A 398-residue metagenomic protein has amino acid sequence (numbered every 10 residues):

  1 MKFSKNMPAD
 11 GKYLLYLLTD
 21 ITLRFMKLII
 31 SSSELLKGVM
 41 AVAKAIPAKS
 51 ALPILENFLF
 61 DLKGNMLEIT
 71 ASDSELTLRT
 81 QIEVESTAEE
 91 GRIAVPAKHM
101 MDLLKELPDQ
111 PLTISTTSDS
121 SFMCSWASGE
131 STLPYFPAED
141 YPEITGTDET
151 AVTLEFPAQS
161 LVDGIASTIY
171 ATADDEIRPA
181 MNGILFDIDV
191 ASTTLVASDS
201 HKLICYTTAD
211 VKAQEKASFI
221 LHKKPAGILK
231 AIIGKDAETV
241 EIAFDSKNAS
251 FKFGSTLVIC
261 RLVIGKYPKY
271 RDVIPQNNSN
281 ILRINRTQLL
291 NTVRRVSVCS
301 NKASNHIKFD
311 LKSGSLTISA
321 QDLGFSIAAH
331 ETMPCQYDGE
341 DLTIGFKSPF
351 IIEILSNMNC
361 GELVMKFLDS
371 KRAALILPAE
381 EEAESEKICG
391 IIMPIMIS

Functional and structural regions predicted by a protein language model:
K2-S398: Structural preference for solvent-exposed beta-strand-turn elements and adjacent flexible terminal/loop segments within
